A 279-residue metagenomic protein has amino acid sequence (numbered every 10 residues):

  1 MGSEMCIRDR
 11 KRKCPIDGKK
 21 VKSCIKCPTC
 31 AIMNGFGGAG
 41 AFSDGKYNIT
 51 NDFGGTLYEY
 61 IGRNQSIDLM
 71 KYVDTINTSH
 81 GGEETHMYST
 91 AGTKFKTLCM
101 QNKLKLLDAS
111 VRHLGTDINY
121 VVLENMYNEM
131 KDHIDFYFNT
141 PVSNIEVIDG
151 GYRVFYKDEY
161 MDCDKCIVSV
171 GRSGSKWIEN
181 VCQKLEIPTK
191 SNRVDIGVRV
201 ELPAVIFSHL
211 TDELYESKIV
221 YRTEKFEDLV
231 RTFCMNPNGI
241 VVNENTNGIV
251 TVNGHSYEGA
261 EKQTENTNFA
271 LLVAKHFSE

Functional and structural regions predicted by a protein language model:
M1-Y60, Y88-E279: Residues forming the flavin
I61, Q65, L69-N77: Conserved catalytic/binding loops enriched for acidic/polar residues
